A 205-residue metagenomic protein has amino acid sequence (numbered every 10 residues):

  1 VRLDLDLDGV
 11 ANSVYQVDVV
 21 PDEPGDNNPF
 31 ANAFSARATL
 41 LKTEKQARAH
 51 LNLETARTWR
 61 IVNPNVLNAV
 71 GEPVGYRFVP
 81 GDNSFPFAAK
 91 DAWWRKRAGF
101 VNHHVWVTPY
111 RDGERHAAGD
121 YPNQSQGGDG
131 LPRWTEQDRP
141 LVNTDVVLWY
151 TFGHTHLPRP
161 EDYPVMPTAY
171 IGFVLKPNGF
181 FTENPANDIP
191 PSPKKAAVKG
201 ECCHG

Functional and structural regions predicted by a protein language model:
V1-G205: Extended effector regions of multi-domain proteins
